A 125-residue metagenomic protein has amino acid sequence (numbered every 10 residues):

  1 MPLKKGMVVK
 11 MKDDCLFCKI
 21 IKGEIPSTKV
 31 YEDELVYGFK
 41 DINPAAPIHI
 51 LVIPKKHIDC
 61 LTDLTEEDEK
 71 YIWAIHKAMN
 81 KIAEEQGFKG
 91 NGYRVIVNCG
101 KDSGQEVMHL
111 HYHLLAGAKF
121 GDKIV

Functional and structural regions predicted by a protein language model:
P2-V125: HIT superfamily nucleotide-processing domains
